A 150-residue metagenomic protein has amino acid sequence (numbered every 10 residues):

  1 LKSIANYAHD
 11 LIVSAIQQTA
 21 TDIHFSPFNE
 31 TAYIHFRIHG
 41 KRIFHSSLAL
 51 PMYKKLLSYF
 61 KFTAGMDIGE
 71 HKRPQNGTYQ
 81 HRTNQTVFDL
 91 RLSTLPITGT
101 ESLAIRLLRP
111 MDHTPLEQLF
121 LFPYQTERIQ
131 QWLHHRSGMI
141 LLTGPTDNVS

Functional and structural regions predicted by a protein language model:
L1-P145: N-terminal "pre-motor" subdomain/linker immediately upstream of P-loop NTPase catalytic cores
N148-S150: Conserved glycine(s) of the Walker
